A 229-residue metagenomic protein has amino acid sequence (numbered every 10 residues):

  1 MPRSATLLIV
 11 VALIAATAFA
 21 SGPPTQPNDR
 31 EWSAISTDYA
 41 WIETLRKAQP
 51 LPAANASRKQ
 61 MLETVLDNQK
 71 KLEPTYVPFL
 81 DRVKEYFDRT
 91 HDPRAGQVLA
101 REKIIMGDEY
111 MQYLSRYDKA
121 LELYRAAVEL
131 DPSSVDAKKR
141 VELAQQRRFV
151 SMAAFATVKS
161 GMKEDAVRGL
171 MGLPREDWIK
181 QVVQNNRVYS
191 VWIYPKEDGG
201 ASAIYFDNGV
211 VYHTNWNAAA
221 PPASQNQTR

Functional and structural regions predicted by a protein language model:
M1-L8: Bacterial N-terminal signal peptides that target proteins for export
L8-A16: Bacterial N-terminal signal peptides
S21-S57, L72, L80-M106, Q112-R229: Residues within mature, well-folded domains
L62-E63: Hydrophobic core segments within long, regular secondary-structure runs in both alpha- and beta-rich folds
